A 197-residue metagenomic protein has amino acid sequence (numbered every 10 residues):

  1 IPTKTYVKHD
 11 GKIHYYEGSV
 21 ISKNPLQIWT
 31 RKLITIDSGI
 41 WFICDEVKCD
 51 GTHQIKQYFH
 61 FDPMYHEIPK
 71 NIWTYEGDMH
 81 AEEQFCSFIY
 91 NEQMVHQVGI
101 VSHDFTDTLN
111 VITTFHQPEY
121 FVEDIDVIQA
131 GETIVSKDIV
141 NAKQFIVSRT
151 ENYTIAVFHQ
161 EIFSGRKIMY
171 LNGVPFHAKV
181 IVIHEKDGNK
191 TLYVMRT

Functional and structural regions predicted by a protein language model:
I1-T197: CBM-like, beta-strand-rich accessory domains located in the C-terminal region of large, secreted polysaccharide-active
